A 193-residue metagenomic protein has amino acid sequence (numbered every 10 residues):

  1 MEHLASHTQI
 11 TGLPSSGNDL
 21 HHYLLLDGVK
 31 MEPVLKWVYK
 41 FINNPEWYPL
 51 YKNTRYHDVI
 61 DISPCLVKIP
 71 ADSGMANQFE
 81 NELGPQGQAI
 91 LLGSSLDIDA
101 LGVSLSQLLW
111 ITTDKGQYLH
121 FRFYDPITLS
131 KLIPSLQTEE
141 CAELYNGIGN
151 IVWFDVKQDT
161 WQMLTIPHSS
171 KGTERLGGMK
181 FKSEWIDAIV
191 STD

Functional and structural regions predicted by a protein language model:
M1-F121, P126-D193: Terminal low-complexity "docking" segments
